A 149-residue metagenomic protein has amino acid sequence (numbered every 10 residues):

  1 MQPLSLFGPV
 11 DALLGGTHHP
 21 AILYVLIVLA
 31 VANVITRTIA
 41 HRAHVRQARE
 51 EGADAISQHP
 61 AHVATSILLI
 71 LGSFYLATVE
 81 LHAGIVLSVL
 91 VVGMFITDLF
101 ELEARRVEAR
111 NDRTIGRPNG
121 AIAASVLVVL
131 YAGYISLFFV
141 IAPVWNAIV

Functional and structural regions predicted by a protein language model:
M1-T17, A147-V149: Short, strongly hydrophobic alpha-helical membrane anchors
Y24-T38, I70-I85: Hydrophobic alpha-helical membrane-embedded segments
V31-D54: Membrane-interface helix-loop junction between the first two transmembrane segments
R49-A61, G116-I122: Juxtamembrane helix-capping/reentrant segments at transmembrane boundaries
A61-Y75, A123-I135: Core segments of transmembrane alpha-helices that mediate helix-helix packing or line hydrophobic substrate/ligand
S73-E103: Short alpha-helical packing/oligomerization segments
L102-R117: Membrane-helix boundary connector in multi-pass membrane proteins
A132-V149: Juxtamembrane boundary at the C-terminal end of a transmembrane helix
